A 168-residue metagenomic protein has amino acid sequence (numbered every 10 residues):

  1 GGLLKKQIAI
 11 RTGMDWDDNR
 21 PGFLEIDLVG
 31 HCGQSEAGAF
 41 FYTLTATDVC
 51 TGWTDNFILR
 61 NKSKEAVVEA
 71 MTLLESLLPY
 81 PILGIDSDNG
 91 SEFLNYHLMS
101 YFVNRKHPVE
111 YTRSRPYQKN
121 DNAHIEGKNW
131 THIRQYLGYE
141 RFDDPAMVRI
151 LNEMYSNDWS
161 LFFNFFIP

Functional and structural regions predicted by a protein language model:
G1-T45, W53: Mobile-element integrase/transposase regions, centering on the N-terminal DNA-binding/Zn-coordinating module
D27, A46, G52, M71 (+4 more regions): Mobile genetic element proteins and their domesticated derivatives, centered on retroelements and DNA transposons
A39, T47, N56-P79: Active-site beta-loop-alpha junctions of metal-dependent nucleic acid enzymes, especially the RNase H-like/DDE
T47, T72-P79, H97-R113: Short, surface-exposed basic-aromatic patches at helix termini and helix-loop junctions that form
S87-N89, F93-V103, Y111-L137: RNase H-like two-metal-ion nuclease catalytic core shared by retroviral integrases and related mobile-element nucleases
Q135-L151: Short, solvent-exposed helix-loop connector elements
D158-P168: Charged, gly/pro-enriched flexible loop segments at helix/strand junctions
